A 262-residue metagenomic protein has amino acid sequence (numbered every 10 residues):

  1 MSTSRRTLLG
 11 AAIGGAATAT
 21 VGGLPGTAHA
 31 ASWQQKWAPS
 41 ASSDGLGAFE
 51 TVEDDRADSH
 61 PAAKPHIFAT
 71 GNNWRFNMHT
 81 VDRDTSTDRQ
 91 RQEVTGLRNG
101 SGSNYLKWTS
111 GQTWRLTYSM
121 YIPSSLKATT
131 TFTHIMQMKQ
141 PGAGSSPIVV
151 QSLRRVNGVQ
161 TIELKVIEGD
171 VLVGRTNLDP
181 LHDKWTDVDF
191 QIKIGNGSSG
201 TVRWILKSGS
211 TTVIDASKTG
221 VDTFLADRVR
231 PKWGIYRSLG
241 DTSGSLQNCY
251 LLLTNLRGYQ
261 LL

Functional and structural regions predicted by a protein language model:
M1-L9: Twin-arginine (Tat) signal peptide motif
L9-G23, A30-L262: Low-complexity, Ser/Thr/Pro/Gly-rich disordered linker/stalk regions
